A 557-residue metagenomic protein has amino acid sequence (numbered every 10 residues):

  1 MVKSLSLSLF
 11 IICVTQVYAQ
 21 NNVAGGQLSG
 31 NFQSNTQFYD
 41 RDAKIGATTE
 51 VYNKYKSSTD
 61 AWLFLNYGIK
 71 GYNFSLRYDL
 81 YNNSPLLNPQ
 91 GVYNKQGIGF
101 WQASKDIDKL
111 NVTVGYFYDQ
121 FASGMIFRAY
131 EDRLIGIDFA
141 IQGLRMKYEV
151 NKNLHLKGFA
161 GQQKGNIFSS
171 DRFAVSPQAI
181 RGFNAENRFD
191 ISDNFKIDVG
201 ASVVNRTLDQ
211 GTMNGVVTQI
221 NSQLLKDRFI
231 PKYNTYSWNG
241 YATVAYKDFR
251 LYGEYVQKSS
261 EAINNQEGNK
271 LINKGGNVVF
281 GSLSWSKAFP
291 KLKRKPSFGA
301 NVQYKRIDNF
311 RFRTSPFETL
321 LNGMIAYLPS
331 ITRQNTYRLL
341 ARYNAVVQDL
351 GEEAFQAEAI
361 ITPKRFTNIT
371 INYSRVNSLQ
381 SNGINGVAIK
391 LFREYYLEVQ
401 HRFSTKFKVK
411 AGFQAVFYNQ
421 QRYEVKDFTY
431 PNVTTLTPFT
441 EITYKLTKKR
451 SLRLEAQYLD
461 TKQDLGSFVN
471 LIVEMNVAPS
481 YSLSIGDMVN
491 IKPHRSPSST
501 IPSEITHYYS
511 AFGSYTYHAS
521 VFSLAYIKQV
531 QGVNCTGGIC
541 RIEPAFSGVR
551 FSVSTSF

Functional and structural regions predicted by a protein language model:
S4-C13: Sec-dependent N-terminal signal peptides
A19-D119, M125-I126, I141-A160, S176-D193 (+18 more regions): Beta-barrel outer-membrane channel/assembly domains of diderm bacteria
Q33, T48, S192, V203 (+2 more regions): Exposed, low-structure sequence patches enriched in small/polar residues
Q120-A122, G165, V416-Y418: Conserved radical SAM core fold
E131-L134, F168-V175, K226-F229: Flexible, glycine/proline-enriched loop segments at strand-loop-helix junctions that form or flank small-ligand binding
V199-A201: Extended catalytic-interface subdomain
T207-K226, A326-T336: Acidic/polar loop-and-plug regions of large Gram-negative outer-membrane beta-barrel proteins
